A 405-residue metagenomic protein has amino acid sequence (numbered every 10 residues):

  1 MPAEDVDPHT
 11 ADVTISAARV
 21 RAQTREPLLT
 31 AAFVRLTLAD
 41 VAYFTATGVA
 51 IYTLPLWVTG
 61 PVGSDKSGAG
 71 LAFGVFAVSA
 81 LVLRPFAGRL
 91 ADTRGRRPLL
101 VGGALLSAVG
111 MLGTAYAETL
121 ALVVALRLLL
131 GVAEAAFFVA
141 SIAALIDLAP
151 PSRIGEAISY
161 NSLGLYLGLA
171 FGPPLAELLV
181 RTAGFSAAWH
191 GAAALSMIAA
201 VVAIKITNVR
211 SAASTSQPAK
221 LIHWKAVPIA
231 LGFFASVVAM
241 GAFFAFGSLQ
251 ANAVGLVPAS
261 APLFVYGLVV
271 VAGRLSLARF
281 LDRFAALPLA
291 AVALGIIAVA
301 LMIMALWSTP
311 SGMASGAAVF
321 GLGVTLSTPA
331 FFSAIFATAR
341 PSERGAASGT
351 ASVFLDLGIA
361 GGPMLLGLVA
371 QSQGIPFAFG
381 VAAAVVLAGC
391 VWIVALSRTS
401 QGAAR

Functional and structural regions predicted by a protein language model:
G63, G95, Y116-A121, A285 (+1 more regions): Helix-breaking motifs and short loop linkers at transmembrane-helix boundaries and internal kinks in secondary membrane
A77-P85, L169-A170, V270-L275, I359-A360: Residue-level signature of mid-helix packing/kink "hotspots" within the transmembrane helices of 12-pass Major
V82-E118: Conserved MFS/SLC helix-loop-helix module at the cytosolic interface between two early adjacent transmembrane helices
L83-G95, G273-A285, A370: Helix-to-loop junctions at the C-terminal end of transmembrane segments in multipass secondary transporters
P98-L112, A193, P288-I303: Structural signature of the two symmetry-related core transmembrane helices
G110, A121-L129, S311-V319: Paired small-residue
L126-L165, S333: Cytoplasmic helix-loop-helix junction between adjacent transmembrane helices in 12-TM secondary transporters
A193-A212, W392-S397: C-terminal membrane-cytosol helix-exit motif in multi-pass small-molecule transporters
